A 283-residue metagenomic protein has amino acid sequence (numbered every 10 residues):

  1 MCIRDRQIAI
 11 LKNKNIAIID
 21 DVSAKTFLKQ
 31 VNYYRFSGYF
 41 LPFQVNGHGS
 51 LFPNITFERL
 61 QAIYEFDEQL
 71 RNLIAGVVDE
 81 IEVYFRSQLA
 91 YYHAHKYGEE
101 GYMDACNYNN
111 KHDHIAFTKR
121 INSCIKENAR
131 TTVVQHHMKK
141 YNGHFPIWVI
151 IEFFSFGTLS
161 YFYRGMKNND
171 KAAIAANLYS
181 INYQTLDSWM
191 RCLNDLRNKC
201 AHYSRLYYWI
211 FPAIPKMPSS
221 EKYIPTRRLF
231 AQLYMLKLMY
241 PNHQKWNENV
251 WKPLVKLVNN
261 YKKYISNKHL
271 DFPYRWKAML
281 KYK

Functional and structural regions predicted by a protein language model:
M1-D5: Conserved small/polar residues in nucleotide/adenosyl-binding loops
R6, V31, G76, E80 (+6 more regions): Generic recognition of stable, solvent-exposed alpha-helical segments in well-folded globular domains
I19-D20, Q69, I174-K199, Y223-R227 (+3 more regions): Short, mixed-charge amphipathic alpha-helical segments
V22-E99, M103, N107-D113: N-terminal accessory alpha/beta regions
Y34-P42, E65-Q69, S87, F145-G157 (+1 more regions): Short, hydrophobic/amphipathic alpha-helical patches that form generic packing surfaces within helical domains
E80, Y84, Q88-A175, N182-W189 (+2 more regions): Hydrophobic, aromatic-lined core segments that form the binding pocket/scaffold for planar heteroaromatic ligands
Y208-N242: Extended hydrophobic/aromatic segments used for targeting, binding, or gating
L233-K283: C-terminal accessory extensions/subdomains outside the catalytic/core fold
